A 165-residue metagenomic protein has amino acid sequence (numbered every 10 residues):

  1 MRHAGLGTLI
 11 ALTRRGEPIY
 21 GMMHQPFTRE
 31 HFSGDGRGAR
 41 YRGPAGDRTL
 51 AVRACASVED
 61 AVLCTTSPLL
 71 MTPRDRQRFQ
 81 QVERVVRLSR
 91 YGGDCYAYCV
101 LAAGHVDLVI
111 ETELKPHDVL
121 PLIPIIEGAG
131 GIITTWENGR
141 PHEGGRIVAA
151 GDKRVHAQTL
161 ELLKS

Functional and structural regions predicted by a protein language model:
M1-G7: Glycine/serine-rich anion-binding loops at beta->alpha junctions that coordinate negatively charged ligand groups
T8, L12, L122-I125: Buried hydrophobic packing segments
L9-Y98, G145-S165: Acidic beta-strand-loop-alpha-helix segment within the catalytic core of divalent metal-dependent phosphate-processing
S67, T112-L114, W136-G139: Short secondary-structure boundary segments
C99-A103, P121-G128: Hydrophobic residues within well-ordered alpha-helices
A103-L108, G131-I132: Alpha-to-beta junction loops
H117: Acidic donor-binding loop at a coil-to-helix junction in glycosyltransferase catalytic cores that engages
G130-R146: Acidic, metal-binding active-site segment of PIN/NYN-like and related structure-specific nucleases
